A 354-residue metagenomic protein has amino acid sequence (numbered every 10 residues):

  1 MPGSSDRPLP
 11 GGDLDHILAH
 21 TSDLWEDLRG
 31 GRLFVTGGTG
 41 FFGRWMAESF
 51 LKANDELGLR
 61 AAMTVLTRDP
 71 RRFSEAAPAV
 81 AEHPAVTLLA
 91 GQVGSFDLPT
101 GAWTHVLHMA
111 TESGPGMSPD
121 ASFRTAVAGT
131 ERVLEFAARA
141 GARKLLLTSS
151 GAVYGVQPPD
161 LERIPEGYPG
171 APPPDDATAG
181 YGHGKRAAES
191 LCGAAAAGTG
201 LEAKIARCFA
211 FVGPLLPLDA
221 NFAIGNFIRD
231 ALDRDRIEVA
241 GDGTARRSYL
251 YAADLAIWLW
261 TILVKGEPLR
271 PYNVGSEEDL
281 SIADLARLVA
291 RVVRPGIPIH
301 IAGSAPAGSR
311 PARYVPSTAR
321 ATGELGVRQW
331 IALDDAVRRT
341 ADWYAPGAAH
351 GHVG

Functional and structural regions predicted by a protein language model:
M1-F34: Non-catalytic terminal and boundary segments that flank Rossmann-like NAD(P)-dependent oxidoreductase
P2-L9, A231-G354: C-terminal substrate-binding subdomain of Rossmann-fold SDR/epimerase-dehydratase oxidoreductases
R32-K52: N-terminal Rossmann NAD(P)H-binding glycine-rich loop of SDR-like oxidoreductase domains
T36, L66, V106-E112, L145-G151 (+1 more regions): SDR active-site strand-loop-helix element
P84, L89-A128: NAD(P)H-binding glycine-rich loop region in Rossmannoid oxidoreductase-like domains and their noncatalytic homologs
R132-A179: Conserved Rossmann-fold NAD(P)-dependent oxidoreductase catalytic core, especially the SDR/UDP-sugar
P158-G167, S190-R247, A252-L263, E277 (+1 more regions): NAD(P)-dependent short-chain dehydrogenase/reductase
G180, G184: Active-site helix of classical SDR
